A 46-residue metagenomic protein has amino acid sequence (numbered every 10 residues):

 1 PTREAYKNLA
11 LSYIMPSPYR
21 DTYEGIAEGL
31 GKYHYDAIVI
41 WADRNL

Functional and structural regions predicted by a protein language model:
P1-L46: Amphipathic alpha-helical "stalk" segments
